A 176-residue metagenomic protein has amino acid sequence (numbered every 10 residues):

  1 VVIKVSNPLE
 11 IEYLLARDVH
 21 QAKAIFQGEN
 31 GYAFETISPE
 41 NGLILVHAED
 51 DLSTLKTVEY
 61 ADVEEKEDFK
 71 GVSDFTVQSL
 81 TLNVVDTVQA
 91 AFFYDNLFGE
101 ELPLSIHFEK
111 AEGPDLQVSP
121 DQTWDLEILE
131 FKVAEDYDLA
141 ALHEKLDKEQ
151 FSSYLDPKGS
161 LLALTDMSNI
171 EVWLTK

Functional and structural regions predicted by a protein language model:
V1, D51-A91, L126-L129: N-terminal beta-strand motif that seeds the catalytic metal site of vicinal oxygen chelate
V1-R17, Y32-S38, T76-V85, S119-D147 (+2 more regions): Vicinal oxygen chelate
V5-L9, D50-K56, E101-S105, V133-Y137: N-terminal start-of-chain detector that recognizes signal peptides and the immediate post-cleavage beginning
A16-D74, P103-S105, E144-K176: Vicinal oxygen chelate
D62-E67, K110-L116: Short amphipathic beta-strand starts and helix->beta connectors
F75, L80-D115: Core segments of cupin and vicinal oxygen chelate
